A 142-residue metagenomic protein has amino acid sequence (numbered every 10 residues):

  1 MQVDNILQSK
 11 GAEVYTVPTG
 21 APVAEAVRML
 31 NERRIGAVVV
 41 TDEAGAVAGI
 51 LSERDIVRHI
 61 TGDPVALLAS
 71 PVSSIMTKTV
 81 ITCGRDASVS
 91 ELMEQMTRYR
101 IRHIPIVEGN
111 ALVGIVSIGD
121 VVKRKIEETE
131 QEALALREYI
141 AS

Functional and structural regions predicted by a protein language model:
M1-A12, S52-I81, D86-T97, I118-S142: Tandem CBS (Bateman) regulatory domains
E13-T16, A46-V47, T82, A111: Short, flexible active-site loop motifs that bind/organize anionic cofactors or intermediates
V17-R34, V40-T41, T82-R100, V107: The conserved cystathionine-beta-synthase
L30-R33, V38-R54, M96, I104-G119: A glycine-centered beta-loop-beta connector
